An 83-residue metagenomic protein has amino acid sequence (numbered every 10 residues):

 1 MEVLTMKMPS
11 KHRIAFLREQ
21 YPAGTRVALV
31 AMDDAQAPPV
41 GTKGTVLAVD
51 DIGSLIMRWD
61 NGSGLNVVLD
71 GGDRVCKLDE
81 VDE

Functional and structural regions predicted by a protein language model:
E2-E83: Basic/aromatic-rich interaction segments and small domains that mediate binding to polyanionic partners
